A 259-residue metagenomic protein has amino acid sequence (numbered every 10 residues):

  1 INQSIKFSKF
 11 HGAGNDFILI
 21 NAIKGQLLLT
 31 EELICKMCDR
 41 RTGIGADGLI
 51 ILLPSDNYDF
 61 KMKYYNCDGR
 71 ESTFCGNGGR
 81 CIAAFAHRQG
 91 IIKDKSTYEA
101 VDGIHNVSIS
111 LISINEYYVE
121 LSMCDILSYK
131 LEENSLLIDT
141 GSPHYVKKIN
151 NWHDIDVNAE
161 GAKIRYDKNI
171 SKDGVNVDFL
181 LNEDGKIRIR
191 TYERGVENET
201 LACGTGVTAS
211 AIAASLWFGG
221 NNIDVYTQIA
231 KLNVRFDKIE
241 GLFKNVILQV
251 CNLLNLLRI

Functional and structural regions predicted by a protein language model:
I1-N115, V146-I259: A glycine-rich beta-to-alpha transition motif near the start of alpha/beta enzyme domains, typified by
S96, V119-S122: A polyampholytic, Gly/Pro-enriched intrinsically disordered region
L121-N134, A159-A162: Active-site glycine-rich loop that binds ribose-phosphate moieties when present
L131-L136, L257-I259: Extended Gly/Ser/Thr-rich low-complexity repeat segments, especially those forming or decorating extracellular
